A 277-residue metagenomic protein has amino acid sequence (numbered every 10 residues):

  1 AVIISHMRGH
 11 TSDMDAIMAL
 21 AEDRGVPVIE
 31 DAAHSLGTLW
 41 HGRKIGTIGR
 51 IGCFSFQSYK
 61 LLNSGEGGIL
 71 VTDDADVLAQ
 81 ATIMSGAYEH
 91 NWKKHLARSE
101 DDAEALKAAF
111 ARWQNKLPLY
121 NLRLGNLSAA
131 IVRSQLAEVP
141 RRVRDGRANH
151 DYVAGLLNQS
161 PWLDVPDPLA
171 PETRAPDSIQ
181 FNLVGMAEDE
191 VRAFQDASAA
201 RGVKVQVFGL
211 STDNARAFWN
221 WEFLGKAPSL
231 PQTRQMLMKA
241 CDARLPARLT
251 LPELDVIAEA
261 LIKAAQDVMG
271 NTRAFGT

Functional and structural regions predicted by a protein language model:
A1-I3, R8-G42, D74: Catalytic PLP-binding core of fold-type I/II PLP enzymes
I3-S5, S55, I131, D167 (+3 more regions): Short beta-strand segments
P27-I29, L119, A240-D242: Structural preference for beta-strand elements that scaffold enzyme active sites
S35-H41, I48-S178: Active-site region of PLP-dependent enzymes
A81, V191-R201, I257-I262: Short amphipathic alpha-helices in soluble, non-transmembrane regions that often serve as interface/regulatory elements
E89-D102, Y152, A193-C241, M269-T277: Conserved PLP cofactor-binding pocket of PLP-dependent enzymes
L169, P176-A187, A215-K226, M238-E253: Conserved PLP-binding active-site segment of the aspartate aminotransferase-like
